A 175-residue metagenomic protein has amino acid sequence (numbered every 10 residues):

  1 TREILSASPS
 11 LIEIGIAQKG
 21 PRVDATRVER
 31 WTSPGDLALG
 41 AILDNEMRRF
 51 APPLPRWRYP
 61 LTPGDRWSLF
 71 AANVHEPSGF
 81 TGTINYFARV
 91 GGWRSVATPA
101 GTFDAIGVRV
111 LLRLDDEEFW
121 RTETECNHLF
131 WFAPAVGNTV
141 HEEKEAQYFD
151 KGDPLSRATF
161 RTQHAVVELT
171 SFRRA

Functional and structural regions predicted by a protein language model:
T1-T26, A72-A175: Acidic, serine/threonine-rich low-complexity disordered tracts
S10-L11, G15-S68: An acidic-aromatic
